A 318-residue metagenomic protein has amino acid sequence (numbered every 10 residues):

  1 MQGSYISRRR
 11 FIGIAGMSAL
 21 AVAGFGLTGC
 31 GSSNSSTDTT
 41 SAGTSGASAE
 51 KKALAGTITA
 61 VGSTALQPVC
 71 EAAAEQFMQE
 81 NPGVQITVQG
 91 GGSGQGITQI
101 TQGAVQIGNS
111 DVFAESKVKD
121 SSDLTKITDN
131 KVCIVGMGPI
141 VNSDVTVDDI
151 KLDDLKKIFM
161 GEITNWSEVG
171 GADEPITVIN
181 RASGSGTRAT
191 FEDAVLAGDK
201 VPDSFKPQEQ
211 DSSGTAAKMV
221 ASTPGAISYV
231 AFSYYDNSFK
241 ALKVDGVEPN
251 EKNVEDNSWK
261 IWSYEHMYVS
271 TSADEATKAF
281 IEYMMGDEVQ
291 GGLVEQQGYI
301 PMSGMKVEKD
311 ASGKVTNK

Functional and structural regions predicted by a protein language model:
M1-T28: N-terminal secretory signal peptides
Q2-Y5, G31-Q102, Q106, S110-K119 (+2 more regions): Exported/periplasmic ABC-transporter solute-binding proteins
